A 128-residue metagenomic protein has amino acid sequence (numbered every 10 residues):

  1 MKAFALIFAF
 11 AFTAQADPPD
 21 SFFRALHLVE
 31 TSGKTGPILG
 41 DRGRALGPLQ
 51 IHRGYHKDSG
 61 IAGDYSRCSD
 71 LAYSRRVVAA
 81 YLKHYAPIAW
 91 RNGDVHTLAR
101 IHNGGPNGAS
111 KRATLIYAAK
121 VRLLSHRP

Functional and structural regions predicted by a protein language model:
A3-T13: Sec-dependent N-terminal signal peptides
A16-P128: Catalytic glycan-binding domains that act on GlcNAc-containing polysaccharides
